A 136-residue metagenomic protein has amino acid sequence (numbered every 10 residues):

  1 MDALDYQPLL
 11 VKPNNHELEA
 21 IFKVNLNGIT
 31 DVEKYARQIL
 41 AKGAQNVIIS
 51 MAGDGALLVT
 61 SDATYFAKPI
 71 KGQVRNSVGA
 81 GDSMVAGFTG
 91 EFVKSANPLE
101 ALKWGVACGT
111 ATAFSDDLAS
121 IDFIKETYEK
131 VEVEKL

Functional and structural regions predicted by a protein language model:
M1-T30: Conserved beta-alpha-beta core of the PfkB/ribokinase-like small-molecule kinase fold
I29-L136: Conserved phosphate-binding/catalytic region of the ribokinase-like
